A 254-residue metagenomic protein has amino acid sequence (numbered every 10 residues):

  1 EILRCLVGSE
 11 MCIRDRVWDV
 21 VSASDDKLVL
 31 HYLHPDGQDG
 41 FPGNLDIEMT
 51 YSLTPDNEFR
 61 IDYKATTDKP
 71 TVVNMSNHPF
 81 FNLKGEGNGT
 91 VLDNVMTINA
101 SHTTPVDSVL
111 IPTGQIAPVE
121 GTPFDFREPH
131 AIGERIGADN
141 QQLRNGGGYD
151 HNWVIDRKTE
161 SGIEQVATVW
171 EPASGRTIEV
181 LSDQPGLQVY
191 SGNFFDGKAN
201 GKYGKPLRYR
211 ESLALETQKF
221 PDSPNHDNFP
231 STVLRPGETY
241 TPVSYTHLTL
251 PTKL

Functional and structural regions predicted by a protein language model:
E1-G8, I13, K253-L254: Single conserved hydrophobic/aromatic residue that forms the stacking wall/gate of nucleotide- or nucleobase-binding
S9-E10, R14-D56, K219: Extended, loop-rich substrate-binding clefts of extracytoplasmic carbohydrate-active enzymes
P35, K64-P70, N99-T103: Short, solvent-exposed aromatic-acidic interface loops
Y51, F59-T67: Short, well-ordered beta-strand segments enriched in hydrophobic/aromatic residues
L92-H130: A conserved active-site cap/scaffold subdomain adjacent to cofactor or substrate pockets
R127-L248: Active-site pocket scaffolds in enzymes
